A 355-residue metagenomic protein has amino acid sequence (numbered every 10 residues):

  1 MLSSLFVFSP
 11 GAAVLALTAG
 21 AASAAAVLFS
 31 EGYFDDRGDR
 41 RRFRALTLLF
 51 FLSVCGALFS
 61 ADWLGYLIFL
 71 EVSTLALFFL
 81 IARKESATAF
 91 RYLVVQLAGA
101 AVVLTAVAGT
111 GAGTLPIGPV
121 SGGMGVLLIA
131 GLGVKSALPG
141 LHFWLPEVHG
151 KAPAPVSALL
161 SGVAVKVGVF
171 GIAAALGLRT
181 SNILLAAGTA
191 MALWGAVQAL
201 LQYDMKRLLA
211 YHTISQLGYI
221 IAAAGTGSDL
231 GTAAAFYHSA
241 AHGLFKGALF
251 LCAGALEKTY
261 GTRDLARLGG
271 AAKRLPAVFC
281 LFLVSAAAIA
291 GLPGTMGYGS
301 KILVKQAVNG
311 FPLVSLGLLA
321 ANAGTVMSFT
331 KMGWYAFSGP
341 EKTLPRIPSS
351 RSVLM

Functional and structural regions predicted by a protein language model:
L2-P10: Juxtamembrane membrane-water interface segments that cap and precede transmembrane helices
P10-A21: Predominantly extracellular/luminal regions of secreted and cell-surface proteins, especially disulfide-bonded
A25-D35, R41, L48-Y66, L75-I347: Hydrophobic transmembrane alpha-helices and their helix-loop junctions in integral membrane proteins
S350-M355: Glycine- and aromatic-enriched alpha-helical transmembrane segments of multi-pass membrane proteins
